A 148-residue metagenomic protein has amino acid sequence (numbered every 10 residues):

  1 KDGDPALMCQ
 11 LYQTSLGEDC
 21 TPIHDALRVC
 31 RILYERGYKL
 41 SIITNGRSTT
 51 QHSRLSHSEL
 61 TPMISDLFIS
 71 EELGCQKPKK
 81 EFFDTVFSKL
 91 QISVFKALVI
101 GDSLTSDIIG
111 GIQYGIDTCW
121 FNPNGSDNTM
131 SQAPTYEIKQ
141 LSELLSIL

Functional and structural regions predicted by a protein language model:
K1-R28: Metal-dependent phosphoesterase signature
G3, L27, R31-Y34, K39-L148: Asp-based, Mg2+/Mn2+-dependent phosphohydrolase catalytic module
